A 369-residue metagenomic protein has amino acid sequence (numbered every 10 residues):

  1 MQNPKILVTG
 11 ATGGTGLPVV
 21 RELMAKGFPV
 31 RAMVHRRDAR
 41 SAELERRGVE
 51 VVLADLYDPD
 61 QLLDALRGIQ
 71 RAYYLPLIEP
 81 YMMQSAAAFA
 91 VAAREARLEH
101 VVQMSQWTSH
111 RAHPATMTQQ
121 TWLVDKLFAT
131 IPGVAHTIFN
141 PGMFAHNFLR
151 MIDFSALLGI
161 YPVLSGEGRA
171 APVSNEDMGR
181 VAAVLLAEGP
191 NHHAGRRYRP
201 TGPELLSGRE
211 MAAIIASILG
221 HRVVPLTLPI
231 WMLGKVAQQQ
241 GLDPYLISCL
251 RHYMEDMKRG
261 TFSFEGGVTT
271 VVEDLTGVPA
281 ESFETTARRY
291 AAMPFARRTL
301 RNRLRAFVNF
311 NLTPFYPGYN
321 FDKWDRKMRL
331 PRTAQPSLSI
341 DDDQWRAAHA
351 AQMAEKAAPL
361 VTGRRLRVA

Functional and structural regions predicted by a protein language model:
M1-E43, Y57-D60, R67, E79-P80 (+7 more regions): Oxidoreductase cofactor-interface core, primarily capturing Rossmann-like NAD(P)-dependent enzymes
T9, L75, M104, G277: Residues lining the SAM
G48-E50, H136: Short, conserved active-site loop motifs that form the nucleotide-linked donor/cofactor pocket
A54: Cofactor-binding loops of NAD(P)H-dependent oxidoreductases, dominated by short-chain dehydrogenase/reductases
L66, Q70-Y73, V102: N-terminal Rossmann-like NAD(P) cofactor-binding module of classical short-chain dehydrogenase/reductase
S105-Q106, T261: Short secondary-structure boundary segments
G234-A369: A hydrophobic C-terminal alpha-helical subdomain
